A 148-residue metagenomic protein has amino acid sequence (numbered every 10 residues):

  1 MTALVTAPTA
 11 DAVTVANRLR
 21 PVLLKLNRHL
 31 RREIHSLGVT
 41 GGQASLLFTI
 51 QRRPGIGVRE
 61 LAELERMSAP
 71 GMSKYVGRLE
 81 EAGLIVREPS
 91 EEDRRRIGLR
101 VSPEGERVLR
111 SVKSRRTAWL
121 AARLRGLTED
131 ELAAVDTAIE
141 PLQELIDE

Functional and structural regions predicted by a protein language model:
M1-G41, P141: N-terminal leader segment of winged-helix/HTH proteins
A12-A16, R20, T40, A69 (+3 more regions): Short, structured helix-loop boundary elements
V15-A16, R32-E33, G42-A44, R59-A62 (+3 more regions): A short, structure-level motif marking secondary-structure boundaries and short turns
A16, R20, Q43, L47 (+3 more regions): Generic structural concept
R28-P70, A82-L84: N-terminal helix-turn-helix DNA-binding core of bacterial DNA-binding proteins
G55, G77-E140, D147: Charged, amphipathic alpha-helical coiled-coil/dimerization segments
